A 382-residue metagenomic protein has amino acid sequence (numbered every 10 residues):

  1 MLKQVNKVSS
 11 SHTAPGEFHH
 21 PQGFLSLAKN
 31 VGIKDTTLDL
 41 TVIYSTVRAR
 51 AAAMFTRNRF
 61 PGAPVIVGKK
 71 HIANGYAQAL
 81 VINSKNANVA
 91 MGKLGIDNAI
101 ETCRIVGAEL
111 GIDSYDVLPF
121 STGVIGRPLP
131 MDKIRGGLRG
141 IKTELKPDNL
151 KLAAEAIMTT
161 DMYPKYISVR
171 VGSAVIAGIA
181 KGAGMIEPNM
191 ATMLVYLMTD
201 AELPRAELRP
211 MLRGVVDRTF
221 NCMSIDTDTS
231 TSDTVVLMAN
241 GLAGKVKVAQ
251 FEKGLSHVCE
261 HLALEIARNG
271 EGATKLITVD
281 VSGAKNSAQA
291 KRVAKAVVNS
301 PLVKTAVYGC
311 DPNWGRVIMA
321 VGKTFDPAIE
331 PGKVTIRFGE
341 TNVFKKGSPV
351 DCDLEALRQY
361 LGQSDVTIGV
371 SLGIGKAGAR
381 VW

Functional and structural regions predicted by a protein language model:
L2-N98, G107-W382: A structural signal for small-residue-enriched, beta-sheet-centric alpha/beta enzyme cores and oligomeric scaffold folds
C103: Generic structural marker for isolated residues within well-ordered, non-membrane alpha-helices of soluble domains
